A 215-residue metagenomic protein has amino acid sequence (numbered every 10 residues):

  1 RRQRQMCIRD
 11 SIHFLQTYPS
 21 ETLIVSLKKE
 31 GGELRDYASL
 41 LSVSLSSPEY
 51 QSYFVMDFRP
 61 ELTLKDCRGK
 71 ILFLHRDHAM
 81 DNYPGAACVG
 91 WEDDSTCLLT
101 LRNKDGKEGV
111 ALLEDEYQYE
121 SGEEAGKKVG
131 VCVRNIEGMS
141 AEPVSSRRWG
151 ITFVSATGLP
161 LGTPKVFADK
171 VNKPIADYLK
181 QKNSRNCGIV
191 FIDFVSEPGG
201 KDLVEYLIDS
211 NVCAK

Functional and structural regions predicted by a protein language model:
R1, L34-S39: GT-A fold catalytic core of metal-dependent nucleotide-sugar glycosyltransferases, centered on the diacidic
R1-R2, V25-S26, V190: Short acidic catalytic loops
Q3-C7: Short, small-residue-biased leader/transition segments that mark boundaries at the very start of proteins
I8-H13, D57-P60: Alpha-helical scaffolding within the catalytic cores of extracellular/periplasmic polymer-degrading hydrolases
Y18-I24, Y50-Q51, C67-I71, S146-R148 (+1 more regions): Loop/turn elements at helix/coil->beta-strand transitions in domains of secreted/extracellular proteins
G31-E33, S196: A cross-family signal for N-terminal binding/gating loops and helix N-caps that shape access to the active site
S44-R59: Acidic, His- and aromatic-enriched active-site or binding-groove loops in soluble protein domains that engage sugars
L74-K215: C-terminal active-site rim and adjoining tail of enzyme catalytic domains
